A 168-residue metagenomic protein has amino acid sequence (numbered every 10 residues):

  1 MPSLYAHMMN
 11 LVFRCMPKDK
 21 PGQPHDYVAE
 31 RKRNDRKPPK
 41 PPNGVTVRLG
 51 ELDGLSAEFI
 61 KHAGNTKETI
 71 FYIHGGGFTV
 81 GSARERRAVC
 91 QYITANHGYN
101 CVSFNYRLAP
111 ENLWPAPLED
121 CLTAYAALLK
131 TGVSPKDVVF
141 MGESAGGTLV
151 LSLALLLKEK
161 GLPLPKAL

Functional and structural regions predicted by a protein language model:
M1-H62: A glycine/proline-hinged amphipathic helix-loop "lid/cap" segment that gates access to hydrophobic ligand pockets
K67-G77: Short beta-strand element of the alpha/beta-hydrolase
G76, H97-N100, F104-Y106: A short helix-loop-beta submotif of the ANL/AMP-binding
F78-R84: Glycine/threonine-rich flexible loop motifs
A83, V89, V102-D137: Catalytic nucleophile-loop/oxyanion-hole region of alpha/beta-hydrolase and closely related hydrolase-like folds
V89-Y99: A short, Lys/Arg-enriched amphipathic alpha-helix followed by its capping loop at the start of a domain
T123-T131, K136-L168: Primarily recognizes the serine-hydrolase "nucleophile elbow" in alpha/beta-hydrolase and SGNH/GDSL folds
